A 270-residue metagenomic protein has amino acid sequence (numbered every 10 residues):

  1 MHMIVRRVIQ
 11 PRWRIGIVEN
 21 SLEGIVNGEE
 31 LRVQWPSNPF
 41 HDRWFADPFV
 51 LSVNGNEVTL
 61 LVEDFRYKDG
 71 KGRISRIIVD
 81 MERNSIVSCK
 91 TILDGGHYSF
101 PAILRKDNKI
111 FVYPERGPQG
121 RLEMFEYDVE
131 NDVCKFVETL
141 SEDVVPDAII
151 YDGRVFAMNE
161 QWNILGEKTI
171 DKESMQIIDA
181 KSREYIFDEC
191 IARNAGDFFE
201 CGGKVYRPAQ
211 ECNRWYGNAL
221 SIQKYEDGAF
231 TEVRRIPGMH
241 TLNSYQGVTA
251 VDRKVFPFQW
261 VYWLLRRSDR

Functional and structural regions predicted by a protein language model:
M1-R270: Carbohydrate-active catalytic/glycan-binding domains of CAZyme proteins, especially the secreted or lumenal ectodomains
